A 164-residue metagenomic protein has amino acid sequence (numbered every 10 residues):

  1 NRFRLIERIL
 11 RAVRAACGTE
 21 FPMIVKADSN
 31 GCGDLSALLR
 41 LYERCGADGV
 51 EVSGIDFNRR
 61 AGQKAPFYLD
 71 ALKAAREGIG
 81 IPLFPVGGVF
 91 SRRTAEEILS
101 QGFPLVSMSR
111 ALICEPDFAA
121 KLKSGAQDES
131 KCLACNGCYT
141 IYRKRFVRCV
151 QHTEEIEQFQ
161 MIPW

Functional and structural regions predicted by a protein language model:
N1-W164: Flavin-dependent oxidoreductase catalytic cores
